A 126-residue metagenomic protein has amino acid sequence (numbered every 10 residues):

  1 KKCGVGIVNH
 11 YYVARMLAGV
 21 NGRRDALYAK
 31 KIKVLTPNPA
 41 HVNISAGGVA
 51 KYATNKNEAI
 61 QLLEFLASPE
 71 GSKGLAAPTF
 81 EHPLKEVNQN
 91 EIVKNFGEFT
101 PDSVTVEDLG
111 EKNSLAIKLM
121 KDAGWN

Functional and structural regions predicted by a protein language model:
K1-K33: Ligand-binding pocket segment of bilobal, Venus flytrap-like solute-binding proteins
Y11-R15, P39-A40, A53-T54, S68-P69: Solvent-exposed loop/turn segments at secondary-structure junctions within structured extracellular/periplasmic domains
Y12, N55-A59, G71, I92 (+2 more regions): Stable alpha-helical elements in mature extracytoplasmic
D25-Y28, A40-V42, T54-N57: Extracellular/periplasmic catalytic domains that process cell-envelope and extracellular macromolecules
N43-K56, G74-L75: A bilobed periplasmic-binding-protein/Venus flytrap-type ligand-binding module shared by bacterial periplasmic
L62: Substrate/cofactor-recognition hotspot
F65-Q89: Periplasmic-binding protein-like
L84-N126: An extracytoplasmic/periplasmic, membrane-proximal ligand-sensing/linker region
